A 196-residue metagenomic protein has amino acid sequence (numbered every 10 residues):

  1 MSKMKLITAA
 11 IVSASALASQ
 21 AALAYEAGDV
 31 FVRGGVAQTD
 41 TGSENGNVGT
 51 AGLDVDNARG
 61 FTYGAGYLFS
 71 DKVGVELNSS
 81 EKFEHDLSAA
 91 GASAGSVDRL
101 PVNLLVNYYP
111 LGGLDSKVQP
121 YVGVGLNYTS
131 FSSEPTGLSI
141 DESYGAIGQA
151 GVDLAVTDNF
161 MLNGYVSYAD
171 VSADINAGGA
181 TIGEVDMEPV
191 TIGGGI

Functional and structural regions predicted by a protein language model:
M1-G28: Cleavable N-terminal export/targeting peptides
Q20-G66, G193: Short glycine/proline- and aromatic-enriched beta-strand/turn motifs that initiate or cap beta-hairpins
Y25-D29, Q38, G64-E134, I192-G195: Gram-negative (and chloroplast) outer-membrane scaffold detector with strong preference for beta-barrel transmembrane
E44-G46, S88-G91, E134-T136, N176-G178: Outer-membrane beta-barrel and related beta-rich outer-membrane complex signature in Gram-negative bacteria
A51-A58, G91-R99, G137-Y144, T181-P189: Replace "Gram-negative outer membrane beta-barrel proteins" with "bacterial and organellar outer membrane beta-barrel
E84-S88, T157-I196: Predominantly the C-terminal beta-signal and adjacent terminal strand-loop region of outer-membrane beta-barrel
V102-V106, V122-Y128, E142-V152, V166-Y168: Hydrophobic alpha-helical segments of small multi-pass membrane proteins
D115, A155-D158: A short, structured loop/turn motif at beta-sheet edges
